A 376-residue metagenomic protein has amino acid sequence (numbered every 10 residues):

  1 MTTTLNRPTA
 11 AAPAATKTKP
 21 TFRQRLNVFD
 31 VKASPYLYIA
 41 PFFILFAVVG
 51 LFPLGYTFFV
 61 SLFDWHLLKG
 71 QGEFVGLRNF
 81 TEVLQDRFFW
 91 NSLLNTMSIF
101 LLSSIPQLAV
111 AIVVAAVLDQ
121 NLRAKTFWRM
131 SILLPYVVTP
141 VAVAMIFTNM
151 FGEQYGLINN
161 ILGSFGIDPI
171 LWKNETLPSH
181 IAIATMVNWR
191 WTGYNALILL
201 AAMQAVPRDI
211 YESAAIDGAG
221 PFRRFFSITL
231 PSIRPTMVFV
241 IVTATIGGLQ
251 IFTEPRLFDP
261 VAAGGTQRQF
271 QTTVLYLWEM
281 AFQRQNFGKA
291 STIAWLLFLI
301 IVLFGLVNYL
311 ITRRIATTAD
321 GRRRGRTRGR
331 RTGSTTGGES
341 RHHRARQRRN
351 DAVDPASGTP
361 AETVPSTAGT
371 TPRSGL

Functional and structural regions predicted by a protein language model:
M1-Y38, R123-K125, Y309-L376: Transmembrane alpha-helical segments of polytopic membrane transport and secretion proteins
V31-R323: A structural signal for multi-pass alpha-helical bundles of membrane permease subunits that mediate small-molecule
